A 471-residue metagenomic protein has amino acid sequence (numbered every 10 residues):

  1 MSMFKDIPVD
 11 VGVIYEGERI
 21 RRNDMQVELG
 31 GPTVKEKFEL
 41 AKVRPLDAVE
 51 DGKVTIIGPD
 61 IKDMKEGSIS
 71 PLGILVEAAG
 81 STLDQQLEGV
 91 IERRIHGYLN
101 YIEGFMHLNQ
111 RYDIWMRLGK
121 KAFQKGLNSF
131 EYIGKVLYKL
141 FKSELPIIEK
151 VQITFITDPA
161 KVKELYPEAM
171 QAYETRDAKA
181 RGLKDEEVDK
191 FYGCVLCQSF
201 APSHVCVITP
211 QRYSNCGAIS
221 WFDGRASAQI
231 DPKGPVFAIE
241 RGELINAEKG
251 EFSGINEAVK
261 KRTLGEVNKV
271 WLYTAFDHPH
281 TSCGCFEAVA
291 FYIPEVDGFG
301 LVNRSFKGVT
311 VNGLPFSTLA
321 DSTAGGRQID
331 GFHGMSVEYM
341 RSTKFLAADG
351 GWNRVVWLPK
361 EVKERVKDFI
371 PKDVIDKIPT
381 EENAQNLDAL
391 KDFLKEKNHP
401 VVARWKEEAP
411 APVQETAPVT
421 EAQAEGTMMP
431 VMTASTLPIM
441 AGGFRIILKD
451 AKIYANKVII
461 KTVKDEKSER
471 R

Functional and structural regions predicted by a protein language model:
M1-S2, R471: Initiator methionine at the very start of the polypeptide chain
S2-P412: Cysteine-centered metal-binding/redox modules
V413-R471: Compositionally biased, non-globular sequence tracts
